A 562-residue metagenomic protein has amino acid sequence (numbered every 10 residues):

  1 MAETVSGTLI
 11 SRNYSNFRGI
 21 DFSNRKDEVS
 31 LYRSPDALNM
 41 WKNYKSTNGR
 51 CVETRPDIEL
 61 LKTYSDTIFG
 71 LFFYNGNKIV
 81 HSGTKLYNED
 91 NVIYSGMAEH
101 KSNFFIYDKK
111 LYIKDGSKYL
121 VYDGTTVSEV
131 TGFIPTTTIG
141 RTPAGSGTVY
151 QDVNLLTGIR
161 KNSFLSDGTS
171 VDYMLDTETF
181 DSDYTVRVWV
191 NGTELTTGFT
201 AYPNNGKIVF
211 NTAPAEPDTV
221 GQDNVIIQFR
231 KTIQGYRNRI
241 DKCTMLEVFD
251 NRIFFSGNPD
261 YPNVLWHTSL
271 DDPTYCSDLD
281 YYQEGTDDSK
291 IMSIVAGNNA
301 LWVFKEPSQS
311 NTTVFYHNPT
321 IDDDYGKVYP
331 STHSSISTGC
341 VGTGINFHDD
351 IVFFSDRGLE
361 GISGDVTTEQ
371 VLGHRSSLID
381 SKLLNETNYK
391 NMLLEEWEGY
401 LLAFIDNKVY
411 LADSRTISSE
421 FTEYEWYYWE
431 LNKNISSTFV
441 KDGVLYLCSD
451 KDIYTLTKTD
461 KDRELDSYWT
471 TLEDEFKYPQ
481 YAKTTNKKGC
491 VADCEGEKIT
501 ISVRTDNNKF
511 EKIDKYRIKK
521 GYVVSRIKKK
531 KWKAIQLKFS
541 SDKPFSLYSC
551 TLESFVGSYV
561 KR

Functional and structural regions predicted by a protein language model:
A2-Y87, N91-K110, I336-G339, D349-D350 (+2 more regions): Beta-sheet repeat architectures centered on beta-propellers
G49-T54, F133-K161, T268-T274, E369-V371 (+2 more regions): A general sequence property marking short-to-moderate contiguous segments in secreted/outer-membrane adhesion
I58-S65, Y94-A98, Y236-E395, E423: Beta-propeller and closely related beta-pinwheel folds
S102-P143: Hydrophobic or amphipathic alpha-helical targeting/insertion segments
Y119-Y122, N258-C276, Y316-N318, V409-E425 (+1 more regions): Short beta-strand segments and strand-loop junctions that repeat across beta-rich extracellular domains
S128-P214, R230-K242: Extended beta-strand solenoid/passenger and fiber regions
P214-G221, K528-W532: Surface-exposed, short loops/turns at beta-strand junctions within beta-sandwich domains
D218-F229, I535-S540: Short, well-structured beta-strand segments within conserved domains
